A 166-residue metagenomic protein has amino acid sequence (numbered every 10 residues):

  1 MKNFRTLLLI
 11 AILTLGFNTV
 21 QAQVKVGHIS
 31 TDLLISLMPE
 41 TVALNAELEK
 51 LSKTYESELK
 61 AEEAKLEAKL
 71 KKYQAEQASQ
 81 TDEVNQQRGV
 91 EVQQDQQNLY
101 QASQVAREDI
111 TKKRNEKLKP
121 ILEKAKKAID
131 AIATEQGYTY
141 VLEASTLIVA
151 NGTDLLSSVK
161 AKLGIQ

Functional and structural regions predicted by a protein language model:
M1-K25: Bacterial Sec-dependent N-terminal signal peptides
Q23-Q166: Amphipathic, charged alpha-helical segments and their helix-to-coil junctions in extracytoplasmic/peripheral assemblies
